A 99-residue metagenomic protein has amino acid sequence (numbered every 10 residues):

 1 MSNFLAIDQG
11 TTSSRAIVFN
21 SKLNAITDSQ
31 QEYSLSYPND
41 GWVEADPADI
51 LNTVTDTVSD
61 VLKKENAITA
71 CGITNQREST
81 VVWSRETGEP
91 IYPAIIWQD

Functional and structural regions predicted by a protein language model:
M1-P93: N-terminal glycine/serine-rich phosphate-binding loop of ATP-dependent small-molecule kinases, especially carbohydrate
D99: Carbohydrate-associated surface elements
